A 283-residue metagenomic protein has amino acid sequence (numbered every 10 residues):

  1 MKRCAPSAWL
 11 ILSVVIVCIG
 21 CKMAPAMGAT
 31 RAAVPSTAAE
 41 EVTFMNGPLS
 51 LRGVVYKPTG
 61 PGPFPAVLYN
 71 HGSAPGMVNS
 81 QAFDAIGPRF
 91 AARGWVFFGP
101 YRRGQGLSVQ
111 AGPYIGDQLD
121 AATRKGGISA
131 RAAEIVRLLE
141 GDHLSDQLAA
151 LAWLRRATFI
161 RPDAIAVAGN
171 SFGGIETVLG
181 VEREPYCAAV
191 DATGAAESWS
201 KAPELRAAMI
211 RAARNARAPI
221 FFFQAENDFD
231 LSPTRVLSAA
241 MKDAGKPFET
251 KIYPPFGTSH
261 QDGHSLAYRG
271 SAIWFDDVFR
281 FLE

Functional and structural regions predicted by a protein language model:
W9-G20: Bacterial N-terminal signal peptides
M27-P61: N-terminal cap/lid segment of alpha/beta-hydrolase-fold proteins
G62-F64, G72-V109, S198-W199, D230-L231: Short substrate-entry loop that stabilizes the transition state in hydrolases
N70, P100-R102, A192, Y253: Alpha/beta-hydrolase
I115-A157: Alpha/beta-hydrolase active-site loop
L139-N215: Primarily recognizes the serine-hydrolase "nucleophile elbow" in alpha/beta-hydrolase and SGNH/GDSL folds
A188, T193-E249: The feature captures the conserved acid-bearing segment of alpha/beta-hydrolase catalytic domains
P247-E283: C-terminal catalytic histidine-bearing segment of alpha/beta-hydrolase fold enzymes
